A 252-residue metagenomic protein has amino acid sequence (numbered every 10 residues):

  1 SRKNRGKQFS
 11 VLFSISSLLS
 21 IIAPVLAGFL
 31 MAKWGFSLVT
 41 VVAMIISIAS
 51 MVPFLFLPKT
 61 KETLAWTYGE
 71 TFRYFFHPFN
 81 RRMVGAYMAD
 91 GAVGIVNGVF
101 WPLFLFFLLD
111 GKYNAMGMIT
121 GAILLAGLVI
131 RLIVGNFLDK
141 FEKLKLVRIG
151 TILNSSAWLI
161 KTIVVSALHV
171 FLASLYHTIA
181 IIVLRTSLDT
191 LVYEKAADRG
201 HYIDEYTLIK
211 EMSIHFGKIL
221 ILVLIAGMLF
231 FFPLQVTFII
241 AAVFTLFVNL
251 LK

Functional and structural regions predicted by a protein language model:
S1-S16: Cytoplasmic helix-loop-helix junction between adjacent transmembrane helices in 12-TM secondary transporters
I22-T40, L103-L108, I219-F244: Transmembrane alpha-helix termini and helix-breaking/packing motifs in multi-pass membrane transporters
M31, V129-K143, L229: Helix-to-loop junctions at the C-terminal end of transmembrane segments in multipass secondary transporters
V41-I45, K145-I160: Structural signature of the two symmetry-related core transmembrane helices
M44-T63, L251: C-terminal membrane-cytosol helix-exit motif in multi-pass small-molecule transporters
F54-L55, I152-F171, A226: C-terminal ends and interior cores of transmembrane alpha-helices in multi-pass membrane transporters/permeases
F76-F104, L172-I179: Pair of pore-lining "gating" transmembrane helices in MFS-fold secondary transporters
V99-M116, E194: Short amphipathic helix-loop junctions that connect adjacent transmembrane helices in Major Facilitator Superfamily/SLC
